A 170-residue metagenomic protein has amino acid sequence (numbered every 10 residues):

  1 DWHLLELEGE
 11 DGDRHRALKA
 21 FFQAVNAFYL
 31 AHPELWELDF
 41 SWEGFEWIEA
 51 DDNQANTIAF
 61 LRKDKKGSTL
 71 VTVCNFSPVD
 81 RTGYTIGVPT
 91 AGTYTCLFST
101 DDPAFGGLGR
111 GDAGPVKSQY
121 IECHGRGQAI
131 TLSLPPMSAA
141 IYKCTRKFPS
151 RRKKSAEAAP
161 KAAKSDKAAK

Functional and structural regions predicted by a protein language model:
D1-K170: Carbohydrate-interacting/catalytic domains
